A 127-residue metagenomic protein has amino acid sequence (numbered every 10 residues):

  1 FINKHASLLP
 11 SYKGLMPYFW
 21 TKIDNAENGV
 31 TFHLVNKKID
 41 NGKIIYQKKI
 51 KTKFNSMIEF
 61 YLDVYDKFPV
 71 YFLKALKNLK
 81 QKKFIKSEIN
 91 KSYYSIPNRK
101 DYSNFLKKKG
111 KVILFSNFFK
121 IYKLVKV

Functional and structural regions predicted by a protein language model:
F1-D101, F105-I113: Donor/substrate-binding cores of folate-linked one-carbon enzymes
I113, K120-I121: N-terminal targeting/leader regions
F118, L124-V127: C-terminal accessory region of SF2 helicases/translocases
